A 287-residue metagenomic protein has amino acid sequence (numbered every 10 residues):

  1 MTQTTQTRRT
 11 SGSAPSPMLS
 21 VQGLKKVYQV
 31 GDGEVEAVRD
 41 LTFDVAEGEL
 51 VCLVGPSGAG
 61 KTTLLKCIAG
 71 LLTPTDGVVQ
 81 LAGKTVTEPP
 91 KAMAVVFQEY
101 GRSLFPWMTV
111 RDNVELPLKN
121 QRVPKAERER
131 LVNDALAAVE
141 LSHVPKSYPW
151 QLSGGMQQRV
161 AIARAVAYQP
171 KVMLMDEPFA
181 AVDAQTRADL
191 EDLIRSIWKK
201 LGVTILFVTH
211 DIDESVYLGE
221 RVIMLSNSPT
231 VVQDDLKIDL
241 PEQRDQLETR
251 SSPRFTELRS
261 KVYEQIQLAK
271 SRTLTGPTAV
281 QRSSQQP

Functional and structural regions predicted by a protein language model:
V54-P56: The feature captures the beta-strand-to-loop junction immediately N-terminal to the Walker
A69: Helix-to-loop junction immediately C-terminal to a conserved catalytic motif
G77-P89: Conserved ABC transporter NBD signature motif
W107-L116: Short coil-to-helix segment of the ABC ATPase nucleotide-binding domain corresponding to the Q-loop/switch region
K119, A126-V144, S196: Conserved ABC ATPase "signature" region
S147-W150, Y168: Conserved signature/switch motifs of ABC ATPase nucleotide-binding domains
M173-D176: Catalytic Walker B motif of ABC-type/P-loop ATPase nucleotide-binding domains
